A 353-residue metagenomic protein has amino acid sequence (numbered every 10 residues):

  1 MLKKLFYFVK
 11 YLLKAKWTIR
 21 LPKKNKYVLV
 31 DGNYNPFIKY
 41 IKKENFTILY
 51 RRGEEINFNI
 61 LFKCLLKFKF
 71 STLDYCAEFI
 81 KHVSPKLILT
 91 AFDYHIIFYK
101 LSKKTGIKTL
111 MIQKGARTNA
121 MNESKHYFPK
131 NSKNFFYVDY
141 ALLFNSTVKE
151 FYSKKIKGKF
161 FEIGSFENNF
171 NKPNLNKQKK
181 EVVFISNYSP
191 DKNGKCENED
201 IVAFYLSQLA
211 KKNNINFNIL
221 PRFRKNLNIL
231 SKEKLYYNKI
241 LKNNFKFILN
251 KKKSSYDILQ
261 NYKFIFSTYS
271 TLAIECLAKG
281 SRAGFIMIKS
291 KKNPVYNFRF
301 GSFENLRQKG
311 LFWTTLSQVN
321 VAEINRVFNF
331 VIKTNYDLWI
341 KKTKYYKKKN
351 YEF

Functional and structural regions predicted by a protein language model:
K4-I19, Y27-N169, L272-A273: Active-site and donor-binding regions of nucleotide-sugar-utilizing enzymes
L29-D31, I112, I163, F184-I185 (+2 more regions): Short hydrophobic segments within beta-strands
Y40-E44, S165-Y237: Conserved catalytic-core segment of nucleotide-activated headgroup transferases in glycan assembly
T90-D93, Q113, Y152-S153, K252-F298: A donor-sugar binding/catalytic signature common to diverse glycosyltransferases and related nucleotide-sugar
V138, I156, T271-Y346: Catalytic binding pocket for nucleotide-activated donors in carbohydrate/polymer assembly enzymes
K234-K251: Nucleotide-activated donor-binding/catalytic signature segment of Leloir-type glycosyltransferases, i.e., the conserved
